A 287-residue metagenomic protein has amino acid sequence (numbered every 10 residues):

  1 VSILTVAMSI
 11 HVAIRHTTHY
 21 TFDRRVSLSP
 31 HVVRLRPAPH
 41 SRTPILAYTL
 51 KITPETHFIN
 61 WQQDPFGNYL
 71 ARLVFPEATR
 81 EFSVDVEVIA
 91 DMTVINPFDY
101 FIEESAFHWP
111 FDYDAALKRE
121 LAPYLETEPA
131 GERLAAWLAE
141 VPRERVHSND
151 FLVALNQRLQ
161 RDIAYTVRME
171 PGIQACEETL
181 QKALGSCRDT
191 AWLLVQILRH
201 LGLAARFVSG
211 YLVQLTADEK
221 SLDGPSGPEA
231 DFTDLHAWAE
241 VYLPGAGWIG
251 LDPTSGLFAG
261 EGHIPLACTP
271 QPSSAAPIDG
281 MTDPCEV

Functional and structural regions predicted by a protein language model:
S2-L4, V153-A154: Acidic, mature catalytic/reactive cores of soluble proteins
I3-A139, R145: Linear, non-domain "peripheral" regions
S9-A13, R42-K51, T166-R168, R199 (+2 more regions): A broad, low-specificity signal for short, low-complexity segments enriched in glycine/proline and polar/charged
T21-V33, P171-L180, H236: Short N-terminal helix-initiation segments at or just after the protein's N-terminus
F22, N96, F107, R161 (+5 more regions): Glycine-rich, flexible loop/turn motifs
F107-G185, L193, H200, P272: Secondary-structure boundary elements
A122-A130, P277-V287: A short, charged
Q157, D189-C285: Hydrophobic/aromatic-rich core segments of domains that either
